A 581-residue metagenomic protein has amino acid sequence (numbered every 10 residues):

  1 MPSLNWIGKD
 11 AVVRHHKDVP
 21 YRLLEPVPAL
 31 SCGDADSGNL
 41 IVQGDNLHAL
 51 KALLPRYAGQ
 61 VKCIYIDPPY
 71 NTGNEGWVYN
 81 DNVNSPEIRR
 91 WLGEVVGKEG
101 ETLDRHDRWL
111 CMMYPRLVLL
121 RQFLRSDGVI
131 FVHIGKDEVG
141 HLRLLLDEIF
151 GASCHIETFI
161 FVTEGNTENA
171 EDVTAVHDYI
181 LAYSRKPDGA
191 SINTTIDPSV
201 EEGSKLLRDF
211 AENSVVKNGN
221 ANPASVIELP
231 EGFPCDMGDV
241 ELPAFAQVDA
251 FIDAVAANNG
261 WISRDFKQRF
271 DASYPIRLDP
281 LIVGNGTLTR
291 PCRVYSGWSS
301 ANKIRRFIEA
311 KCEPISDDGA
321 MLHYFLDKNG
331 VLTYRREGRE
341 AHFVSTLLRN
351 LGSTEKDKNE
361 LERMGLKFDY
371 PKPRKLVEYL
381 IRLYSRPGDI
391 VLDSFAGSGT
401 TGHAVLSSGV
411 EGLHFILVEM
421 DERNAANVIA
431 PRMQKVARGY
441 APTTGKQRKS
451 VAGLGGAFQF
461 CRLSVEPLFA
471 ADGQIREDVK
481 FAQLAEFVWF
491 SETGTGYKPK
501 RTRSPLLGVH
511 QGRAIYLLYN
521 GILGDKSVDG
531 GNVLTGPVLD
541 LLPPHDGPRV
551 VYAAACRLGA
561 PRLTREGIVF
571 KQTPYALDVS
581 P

Functional and structural regions predicted by a protein language model:
M1-R22, V27-G33, G38-N39, L47 (+9 more regions): Accessory, often C-terminal, charged low-complexity segments
D34, E101-R105, L361-G365: Short amphipathic alpha-helical segments at helix-loop
V42, H133-I134, D393: Small/polar loops that bind or transfer phosphate-bearing groups
V42, M112, D369: Residue-level marker of regulatory loop/turn positions in helix-turn-helix DNA-binding domains and in histidine
G59-V78, L146, V391-L406, A554: Conserved proline-anchored active-site loop of SAM-dependent methyltransferases that bridges a beta-strand
P69-M112, R116, R125-D127: Mobile active-site "lid"/loop adjacent to the S-adenosyl-L-methionine
E87-V96, S345-D357, V405: Active-site-adjacent bridging/hinge elements
L351-P371: Class I SAM-dependent transferase core
